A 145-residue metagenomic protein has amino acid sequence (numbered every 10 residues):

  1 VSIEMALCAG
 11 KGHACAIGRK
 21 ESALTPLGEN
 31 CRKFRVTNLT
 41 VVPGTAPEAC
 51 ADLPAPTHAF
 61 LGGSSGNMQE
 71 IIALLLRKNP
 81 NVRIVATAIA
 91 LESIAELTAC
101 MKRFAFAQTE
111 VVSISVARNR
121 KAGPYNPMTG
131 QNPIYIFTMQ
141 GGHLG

Functional and structural regions predicted by a protein language model:
V1-K11: Conserved SAM-binding loop of SAM-dependent methyltransferases across substrates and taxa, primarily the Class I
K11-A16, I84: Short beta-strand element of Class I
C15-P56: S-adenosyl-L-methionine
I17, L61, T87-A88: Active-site-adjacent beta-strand anchor residues
N38, N67-M68, L91: Cytosolic regulatory regions of ion transport systems
P54-G63, R83: Short SAM/SAH-binding signature in class I
A73-G130: C-terminal substrate-binding/active-site "lid" region of AdoMet-derived donor-dependent transferases
G123-G145: Core SAM-dependent methyltransferase catalytic element
